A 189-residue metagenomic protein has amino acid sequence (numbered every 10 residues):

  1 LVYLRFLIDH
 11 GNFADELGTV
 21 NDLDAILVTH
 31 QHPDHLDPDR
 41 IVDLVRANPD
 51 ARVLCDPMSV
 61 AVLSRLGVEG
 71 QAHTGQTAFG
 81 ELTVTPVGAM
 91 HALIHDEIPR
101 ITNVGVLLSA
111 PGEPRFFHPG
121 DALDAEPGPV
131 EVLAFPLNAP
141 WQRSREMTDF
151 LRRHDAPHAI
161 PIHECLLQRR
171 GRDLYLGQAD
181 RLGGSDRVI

Functional and structural regions predicted by a protein language model:
L1-N21, A72-P129, W141-E146: Core dinuclear metal-dependent hydrolase active-site scaffold
I8-D9, L27-V28, T85-V87, F135 (+1 more regions): Redox-cofactor binding/interface segments in oxidoreductases and associated redox assembly factors
G11-C55, E131-A134, D155: Active-site metal-binding motif and surrounding structural segment of the metallo-beta-lactamase
P33, S59-V60, D124, L166: Alpha-helix capping/helix-boundary segments
I41-V42, R46-A92, G177: Portal/gating segments that form or line small-molecule/metal binding sites
P57, L137, I162-E164: Short secondary-structure boundary segments
S64-G80, T148, R152, P157-I189: Binuclear metal-ion centers of metallo-dependent hydrolases, dominated by the metallo-beta-lactamase
L123-A125, N138-Q142, A156, C165-L167: Short Gly/Pro-enriched loop/turn and capping motifs at secondary-structure junctions
